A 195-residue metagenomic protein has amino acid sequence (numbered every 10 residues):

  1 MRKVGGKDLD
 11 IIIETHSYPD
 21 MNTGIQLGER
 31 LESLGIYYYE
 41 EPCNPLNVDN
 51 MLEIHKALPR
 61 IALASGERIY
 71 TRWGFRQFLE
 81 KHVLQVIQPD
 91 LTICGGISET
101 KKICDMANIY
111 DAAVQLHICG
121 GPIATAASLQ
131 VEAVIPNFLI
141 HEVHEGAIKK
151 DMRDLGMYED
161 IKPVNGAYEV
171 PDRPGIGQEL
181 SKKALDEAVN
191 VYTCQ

Functional and structural regions predicted by a protein language model:
M1-L52: Metal-dependent enolase-superfamily TIM-barrel catalytic cores that perform enediolate-based chemistry
E29, G35-Y38, C43-A167, P171: Shared catalytic-loop signature of beta/alpha-barrel
P174-Q195: Extended hydrophobic packing segments that form well-structured cores
